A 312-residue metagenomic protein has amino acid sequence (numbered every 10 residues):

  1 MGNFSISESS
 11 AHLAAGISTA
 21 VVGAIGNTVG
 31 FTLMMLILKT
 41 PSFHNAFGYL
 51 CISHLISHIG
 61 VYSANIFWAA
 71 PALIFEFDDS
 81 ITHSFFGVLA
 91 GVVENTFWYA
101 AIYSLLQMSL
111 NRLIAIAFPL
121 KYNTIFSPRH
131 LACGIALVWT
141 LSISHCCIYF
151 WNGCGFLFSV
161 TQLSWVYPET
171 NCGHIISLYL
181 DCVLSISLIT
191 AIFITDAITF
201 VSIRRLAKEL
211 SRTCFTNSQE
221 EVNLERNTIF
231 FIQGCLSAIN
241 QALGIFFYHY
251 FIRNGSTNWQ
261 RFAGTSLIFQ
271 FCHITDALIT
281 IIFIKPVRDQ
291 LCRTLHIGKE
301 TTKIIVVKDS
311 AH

Functional and structural regions predicted by a protein language model:
M1-H312: Seven-transmembrane-like multi-pass membrane architecture, highlighting hydrophobic TM helices and the outer-facing
